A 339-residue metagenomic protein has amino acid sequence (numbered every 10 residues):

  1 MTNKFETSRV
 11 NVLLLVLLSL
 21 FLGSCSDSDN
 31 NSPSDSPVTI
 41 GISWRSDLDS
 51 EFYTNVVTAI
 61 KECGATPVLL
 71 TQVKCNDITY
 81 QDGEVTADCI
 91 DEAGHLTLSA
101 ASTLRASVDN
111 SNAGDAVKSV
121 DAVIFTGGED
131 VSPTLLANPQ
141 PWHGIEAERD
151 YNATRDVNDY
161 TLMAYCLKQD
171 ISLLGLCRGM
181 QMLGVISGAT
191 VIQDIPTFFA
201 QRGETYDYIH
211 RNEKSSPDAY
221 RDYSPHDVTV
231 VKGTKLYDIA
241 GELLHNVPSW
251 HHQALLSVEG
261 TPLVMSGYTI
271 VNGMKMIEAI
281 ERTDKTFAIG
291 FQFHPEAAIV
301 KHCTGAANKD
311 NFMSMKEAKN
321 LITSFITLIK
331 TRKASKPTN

Functional and structural regions predicted by a protein language model:
T2-L13: Bacterial N-terminal signal peptides that target proteins for export
F21-S24: C-terminal motif of bacterial Sec signal peptides marking the signal peptidase cleavage site
S26-V120, N152-Q169, P196, D207-N339: Amide-donor transfer/coupling interface in amidating biosynthetic enzymes
A122-N138, T190-E204: Short, solvent-exposed beta-strand-terminating loops
E129-H143, K301-A307: Short, flexible, mixed-charge acidic loops at enzyme active sites
V131-L135, M182-V185, L256, A298-V300: Short catalytic/ligand-binding loop motif for oxyanion handling, primarily in non-cytosolic enzymes, centered on
L136-T154, T161: A short, gly/pro- and small-residue-rich
N158, Y165-I192, H294: Catalytic nucleophile loop
